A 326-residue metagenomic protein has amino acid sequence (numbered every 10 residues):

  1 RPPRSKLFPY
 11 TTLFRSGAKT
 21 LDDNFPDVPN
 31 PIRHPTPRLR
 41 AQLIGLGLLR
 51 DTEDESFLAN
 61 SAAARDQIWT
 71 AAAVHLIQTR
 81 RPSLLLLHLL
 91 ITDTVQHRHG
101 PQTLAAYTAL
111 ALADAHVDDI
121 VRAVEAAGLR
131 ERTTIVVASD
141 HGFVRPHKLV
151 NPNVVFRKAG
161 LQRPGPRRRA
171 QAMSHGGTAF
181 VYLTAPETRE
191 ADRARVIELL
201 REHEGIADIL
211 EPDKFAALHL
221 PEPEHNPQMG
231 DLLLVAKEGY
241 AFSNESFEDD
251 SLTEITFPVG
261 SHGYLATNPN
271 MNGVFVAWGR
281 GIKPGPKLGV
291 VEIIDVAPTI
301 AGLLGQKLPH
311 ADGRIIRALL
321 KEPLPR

Functional and structural regions predicted by a protein language model:
R1-L13: Short, small-residue-biased leader/transition segments that mark boundaries at the very start of proteins
F14-A71: Formylglycine-dependent
K19, A71-D119, E187-T188: Active-site His/acidic residue clusters
N60-Q67, L104-A111, E190, K287-I294 (+1 more regions): Soluble non-cytosolic domains of exported or imported proteins
R80-L85, R130-T134, G205-I206, Q228-G230: Loop/turn elements at helix/coil->beta-strand transitions in domains of secreted/extracellular proteins
A111-F156, I300: Metal-dependent active-site segment of extracytoplasmic phospho-/sulfohydrolases and closely related
R132, S139-T184: Acidic/histidine-rich catalytic neighborhood
R168-T299: Active-site neighborhoods of enzymes that stabilize oxyanions during catalysis
